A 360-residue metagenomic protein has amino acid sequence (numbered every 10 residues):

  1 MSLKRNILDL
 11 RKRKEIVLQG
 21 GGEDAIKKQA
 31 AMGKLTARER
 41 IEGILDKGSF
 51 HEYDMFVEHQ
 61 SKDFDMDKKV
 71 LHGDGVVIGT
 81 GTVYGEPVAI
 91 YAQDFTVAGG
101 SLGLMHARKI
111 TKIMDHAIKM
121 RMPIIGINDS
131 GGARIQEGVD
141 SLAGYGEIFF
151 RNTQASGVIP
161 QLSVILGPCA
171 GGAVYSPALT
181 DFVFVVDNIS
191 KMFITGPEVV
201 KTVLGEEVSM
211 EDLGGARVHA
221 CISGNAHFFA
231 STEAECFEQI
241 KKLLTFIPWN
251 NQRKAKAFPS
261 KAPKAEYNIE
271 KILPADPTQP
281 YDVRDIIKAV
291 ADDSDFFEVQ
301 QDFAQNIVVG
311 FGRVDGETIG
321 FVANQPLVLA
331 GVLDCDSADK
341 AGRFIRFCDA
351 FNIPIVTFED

Functional and structural regions predicted by a protein language model:
M1-L162, P168-Y175, L179-V199, L204-E359: Terminal-region recognition feature
